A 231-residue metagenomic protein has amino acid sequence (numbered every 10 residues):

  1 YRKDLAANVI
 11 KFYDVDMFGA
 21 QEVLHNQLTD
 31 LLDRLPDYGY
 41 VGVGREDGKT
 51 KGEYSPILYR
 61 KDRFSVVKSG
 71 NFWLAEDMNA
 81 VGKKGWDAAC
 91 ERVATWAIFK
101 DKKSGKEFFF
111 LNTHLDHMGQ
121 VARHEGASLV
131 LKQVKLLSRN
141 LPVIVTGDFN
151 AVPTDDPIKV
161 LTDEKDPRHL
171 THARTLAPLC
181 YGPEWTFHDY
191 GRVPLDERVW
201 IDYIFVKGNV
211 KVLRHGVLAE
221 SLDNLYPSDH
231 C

Functional and structural regions predicted by a protein language model:
Y1-L5, G42-V43, V81-K83, P183-G191 (+1 more regions): N-terminal post-signal-peptidase region of extra-cytosolic proteins
K3, Q21-H25, K51, C90 (+4 more regions): Solvent-exposed, acidic/flexible segments
A6-L31, L58, A97, E107-T113 (+4 more regions): Active-site beta-strand/loop signature of hydrolases that rely on acidic residues for catalysis
K11-F12, D33, G48-K51, D87-E91 (+5 more regions): Extracellular/periplasmic catalytic domains that process cell-envelope and extracellular macromolecules
M17-E107, R214-L218: Structured beta-strand-rich core segments of catalytic domains in phosphoester-bond hydrolases
R45-K49, D116-M118, N150-A151: Short histidine/acidic/glycine/proline-rich micro-motifs that form metal- and phosphate-coordinating active-site loops
A89-E91, K100-H124, S128, L136-L137: Metal-dependent phosphoester/phosphodiester hydrolase catalytic core
V121, E125, K132-I144, A151-C231: Metal-dependent phosphoester-hydrolase catalytic domains
